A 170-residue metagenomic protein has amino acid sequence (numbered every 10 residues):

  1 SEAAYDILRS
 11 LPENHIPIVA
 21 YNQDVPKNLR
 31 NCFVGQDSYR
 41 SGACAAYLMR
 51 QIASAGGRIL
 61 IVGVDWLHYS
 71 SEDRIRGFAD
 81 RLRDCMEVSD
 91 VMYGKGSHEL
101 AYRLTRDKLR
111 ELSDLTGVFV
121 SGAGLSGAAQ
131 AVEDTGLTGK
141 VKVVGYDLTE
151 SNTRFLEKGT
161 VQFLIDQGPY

Functional and structural regions predicted by a protein language model:
S1-P12, F78, V88-S151: Hydrophobic alpha-helical
A4-R40, T149-E157, V161: Flexible loop/hinge segments that line or gate small-molecule binding clefts
I18, R30-F33, I61, V88-V91 (+2 more regions): Conserved beta-strand scaffold positions in the cores of enzyme catalytic domains, especially in NTP/NDP-utilizing
F33-I59, A101-Y102, N152, G168-Y170: Hydrophobic alpha-helical segments within soluble ligand-binding/sensing domains
C44-C85, D90: An alpha-beta-alpha
I75, R81-C85, V141, G145-I165 (+1 more regions): Extracellular/periplasmic periplasmic-binding protein-like sensory domains
